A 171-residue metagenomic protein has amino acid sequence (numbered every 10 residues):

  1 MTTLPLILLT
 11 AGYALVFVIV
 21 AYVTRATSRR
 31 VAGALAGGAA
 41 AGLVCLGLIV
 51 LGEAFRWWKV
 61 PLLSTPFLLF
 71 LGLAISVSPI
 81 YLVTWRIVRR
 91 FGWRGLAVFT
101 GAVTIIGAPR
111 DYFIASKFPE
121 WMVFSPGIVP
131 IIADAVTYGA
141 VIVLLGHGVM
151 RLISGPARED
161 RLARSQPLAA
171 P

Functional and structural regions predicted by a protein language model:
M1-P171: Aromatic-rich, lipid-facing transmembrane alpha helices and their immediate juxtamembrane interface loops in integral
